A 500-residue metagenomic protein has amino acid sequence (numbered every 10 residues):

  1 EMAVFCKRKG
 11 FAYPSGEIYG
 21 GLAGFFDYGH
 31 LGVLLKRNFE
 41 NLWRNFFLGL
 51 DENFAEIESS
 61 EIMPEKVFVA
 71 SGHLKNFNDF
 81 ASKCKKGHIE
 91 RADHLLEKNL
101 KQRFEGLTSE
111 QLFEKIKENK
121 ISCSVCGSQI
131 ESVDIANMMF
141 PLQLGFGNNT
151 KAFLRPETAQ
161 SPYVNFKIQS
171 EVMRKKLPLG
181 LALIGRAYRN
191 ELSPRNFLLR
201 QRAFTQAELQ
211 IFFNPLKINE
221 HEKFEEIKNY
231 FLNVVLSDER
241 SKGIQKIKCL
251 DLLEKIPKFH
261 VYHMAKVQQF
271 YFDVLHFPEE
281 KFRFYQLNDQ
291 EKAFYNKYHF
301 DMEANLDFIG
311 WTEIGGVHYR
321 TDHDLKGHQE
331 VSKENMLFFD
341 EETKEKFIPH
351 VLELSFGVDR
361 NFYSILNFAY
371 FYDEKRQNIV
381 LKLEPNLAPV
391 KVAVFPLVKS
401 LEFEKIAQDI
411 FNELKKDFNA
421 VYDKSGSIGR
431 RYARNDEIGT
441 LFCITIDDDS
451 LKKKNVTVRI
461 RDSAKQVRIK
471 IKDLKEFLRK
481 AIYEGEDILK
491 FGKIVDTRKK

Functional and structural regions predicted by a protein language model:
E1-K500: NTP/phosphate- and nucleic-acid-binding module
